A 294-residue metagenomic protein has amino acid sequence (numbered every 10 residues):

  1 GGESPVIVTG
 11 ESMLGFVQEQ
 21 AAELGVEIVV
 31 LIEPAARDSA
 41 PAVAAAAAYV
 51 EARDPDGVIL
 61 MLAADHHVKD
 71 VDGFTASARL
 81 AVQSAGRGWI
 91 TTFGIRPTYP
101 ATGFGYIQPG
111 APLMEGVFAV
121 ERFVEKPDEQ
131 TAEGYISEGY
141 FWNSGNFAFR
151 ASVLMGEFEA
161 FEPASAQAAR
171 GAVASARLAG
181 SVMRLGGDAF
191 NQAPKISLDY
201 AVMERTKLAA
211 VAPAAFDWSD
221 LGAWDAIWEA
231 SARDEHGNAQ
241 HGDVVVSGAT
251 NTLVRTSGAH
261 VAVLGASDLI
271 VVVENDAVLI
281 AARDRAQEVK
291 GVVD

Functional and structural regions predicted by a protein language model:
G1-G73, R79, I95: Conserved N-terminal catalytic core of the sugar/cofactor nucleotidyltransferase
G2-E3, V26-E27, D54-G57, G86-I90 (+7 more regions): Short coil/turn connectors at secondary-structure junctions
V8, L60-A63, T92-R96, V124 (+3 more regions): Short beta-strand segments
A36-P41, Y99-A101, E129-Q130, W218-S219: A short acidic, often aromatic-flanked loop/helix-cap motif at beta-alpha or helix-coil junctions that lines enzyme
A46, D65, I107, R150 (+2 more regions): Residue-level signal for inorganic ion chemistry
I59, N146-F147, S219, I270: A residue-level structural signature of the nucleotidyltransferase/glycosyltransferase Rossmann-like core
D70-Q192, A210: Conserved core of the sugar-phosphate nucleotidyltransferase
S152-D294: Left-handed beta-helix
